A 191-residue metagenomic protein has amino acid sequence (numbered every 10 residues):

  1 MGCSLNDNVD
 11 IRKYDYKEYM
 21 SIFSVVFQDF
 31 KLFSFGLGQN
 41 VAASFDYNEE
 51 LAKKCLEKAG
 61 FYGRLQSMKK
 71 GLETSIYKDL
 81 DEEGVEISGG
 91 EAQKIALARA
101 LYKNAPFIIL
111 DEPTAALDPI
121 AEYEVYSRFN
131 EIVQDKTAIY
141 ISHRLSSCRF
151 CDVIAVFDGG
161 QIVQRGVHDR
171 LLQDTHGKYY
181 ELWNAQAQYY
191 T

Functional and structural regions predicted by a protein language model:
M1-E18, Y123, S127: ABC ATPase NBD Q-loop/coupling interface
F30-E82, K178: Conserved "ABC signature" C-loop
Y62-I95, N104-P106, Y189-T191: ABC-fold ATPase nucleotide-binding domain signature/coupling loops
G71, S127, R144, R149-T191: C-terminal portion of ABC ATPase nucleotide-binding domains
I108-E112: Catalytic Walker B motif of ABC-type/P-loop ATPase nucleotide-binding domains
P119-A121: Helix N-cap at the start of a conserved alpha-helix in ABC-type nucleotide-binding domains
E131-Y140, C148: Conserved catalytic loops of ABC-family nucleotide-binding domains
